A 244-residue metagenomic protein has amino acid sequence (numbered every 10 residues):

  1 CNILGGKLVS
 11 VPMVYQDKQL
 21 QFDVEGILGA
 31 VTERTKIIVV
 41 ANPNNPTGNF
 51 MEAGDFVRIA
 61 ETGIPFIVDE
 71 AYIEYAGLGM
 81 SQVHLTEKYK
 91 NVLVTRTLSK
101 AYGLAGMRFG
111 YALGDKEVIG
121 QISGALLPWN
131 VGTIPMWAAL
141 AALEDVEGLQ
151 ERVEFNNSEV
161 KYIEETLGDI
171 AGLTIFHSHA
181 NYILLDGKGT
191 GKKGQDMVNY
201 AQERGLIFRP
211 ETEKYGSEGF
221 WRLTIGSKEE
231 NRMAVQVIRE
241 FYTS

Functional and structural regions predicted by a protein language model:
C1-G6, W129: Substrate-binding/gating loop at the entrance of the active-site cleft, primarily in PLP-dependent aminotransferase-like
K7-Q16: Short beta-strand->loop structural element characteristic of the AMP-binding/adenylate-forming
Y15-E74: Active-site phosphate-binding strand-loop segment of PLP-dependent enzymes
G54, E203-R204, E213-S244: PLP-dependent enzyme catalytic core of the Aspartate aminotransferase-like
N91-D169, T174-F176: PLP-dependent aminotransferase class I/II
G106, H179, Y215-G219: Short acidic/glycine-enriched loop/turn segments that link adjacent beta-strands
N157, I170-R204, W221, I225: Conserved PLP-binding catalytic core of the aspartate aminotransferase-like
